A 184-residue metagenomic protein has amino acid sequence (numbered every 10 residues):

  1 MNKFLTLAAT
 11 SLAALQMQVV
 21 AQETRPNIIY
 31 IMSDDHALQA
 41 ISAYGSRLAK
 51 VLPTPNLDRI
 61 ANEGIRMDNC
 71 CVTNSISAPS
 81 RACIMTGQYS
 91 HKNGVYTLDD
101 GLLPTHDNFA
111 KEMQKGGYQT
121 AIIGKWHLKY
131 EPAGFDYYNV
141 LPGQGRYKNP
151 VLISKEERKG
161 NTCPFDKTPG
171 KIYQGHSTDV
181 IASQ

Functional and structural regions predicted by a protein language model:
N2-A9, V19-Q184: Formylglycine-dependent sulfatase
